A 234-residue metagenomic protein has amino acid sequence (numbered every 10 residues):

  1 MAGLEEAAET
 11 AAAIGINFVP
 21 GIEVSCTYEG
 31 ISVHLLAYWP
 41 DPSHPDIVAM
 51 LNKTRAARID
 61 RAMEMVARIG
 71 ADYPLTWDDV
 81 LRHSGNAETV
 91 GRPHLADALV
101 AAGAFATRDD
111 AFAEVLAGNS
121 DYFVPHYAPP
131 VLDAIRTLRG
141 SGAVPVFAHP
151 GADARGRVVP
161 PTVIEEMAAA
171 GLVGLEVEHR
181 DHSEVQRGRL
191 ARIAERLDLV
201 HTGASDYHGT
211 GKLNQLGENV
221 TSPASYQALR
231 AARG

Functional and structural regions predicted by a protein language model:
M1, G85-P93, E184: An alpha-helix initiation/capping motif
A2-P42, L51-T54, A106, P129 (+2 more regions): Charged catalytic cores and adjacent phosphate/nucleic-acid-binding surfaces used for phosphate/nucleic-acid chemistry
I14, D72, A102: Phosphate/oxyanion-binding loops and surfaces in catalytic or ligand/nucleic-acid-binding neighborhoods
V48-A57, R82-N86, D121-Y122: Flexible, glycine/proline-enriched loop segments at strand-loop-helix junctions that form or flank small-ligand binding
A56-H83: Conserved phosphoryl-transfer catalytic core
E88-A152: Conserved acidic, metal-coordinating active-site core of Asp-based, Mg2+-dependent phosphoryl-transfer enzymes
